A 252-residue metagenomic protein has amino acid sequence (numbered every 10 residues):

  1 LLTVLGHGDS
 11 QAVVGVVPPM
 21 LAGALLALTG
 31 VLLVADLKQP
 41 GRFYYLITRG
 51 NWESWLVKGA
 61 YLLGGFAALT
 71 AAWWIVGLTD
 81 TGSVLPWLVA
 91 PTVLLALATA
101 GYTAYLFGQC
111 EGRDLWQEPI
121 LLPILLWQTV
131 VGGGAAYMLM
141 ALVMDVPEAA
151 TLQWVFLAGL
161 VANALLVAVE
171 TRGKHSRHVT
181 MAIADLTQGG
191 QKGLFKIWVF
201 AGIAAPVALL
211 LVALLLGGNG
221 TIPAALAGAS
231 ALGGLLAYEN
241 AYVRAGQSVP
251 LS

Functional and structural regions predicted by a protein language model:
L1-L62, L69: Membrane helical hairpin/interfacial module
T3-S10, G50-A237: Long, contiguous internal "core" modules enriched in hydrophobic/ aromatic residues
A35, P206-V207, G246: Conserved, carboxylate-rich catalytic/transport cores that coordinate ions
G246-S252: Short, highly charged, low-complexity non-transmembrane loops/tails of multi-pass membrane proteins
